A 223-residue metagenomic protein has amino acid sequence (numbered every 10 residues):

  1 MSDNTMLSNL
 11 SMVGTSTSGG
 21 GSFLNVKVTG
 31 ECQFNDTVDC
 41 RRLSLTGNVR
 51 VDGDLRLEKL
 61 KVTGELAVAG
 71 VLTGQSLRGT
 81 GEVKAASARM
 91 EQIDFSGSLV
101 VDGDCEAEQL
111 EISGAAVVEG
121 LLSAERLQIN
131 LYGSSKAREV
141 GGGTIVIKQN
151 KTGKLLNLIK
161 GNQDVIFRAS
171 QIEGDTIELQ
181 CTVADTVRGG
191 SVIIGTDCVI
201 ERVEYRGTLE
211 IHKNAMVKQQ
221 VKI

Functional and structural regions predicted by a protein language model:
M1-I223: Extended beta-solenoid/beta-helix repeat architectures
